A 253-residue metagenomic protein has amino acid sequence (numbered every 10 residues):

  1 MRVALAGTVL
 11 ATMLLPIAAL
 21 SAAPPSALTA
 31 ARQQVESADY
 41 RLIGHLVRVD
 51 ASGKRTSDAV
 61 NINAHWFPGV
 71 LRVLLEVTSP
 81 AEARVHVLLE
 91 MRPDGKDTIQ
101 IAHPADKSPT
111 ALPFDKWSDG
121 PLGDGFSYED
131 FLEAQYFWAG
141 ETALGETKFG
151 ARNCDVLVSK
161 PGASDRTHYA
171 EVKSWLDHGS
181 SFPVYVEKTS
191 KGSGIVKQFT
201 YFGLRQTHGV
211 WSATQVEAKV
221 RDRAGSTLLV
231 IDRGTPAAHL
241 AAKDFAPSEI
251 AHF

Functional and structural regions predicted by a protein language model:
M1-A4: Positively charged n-region of N-terminal signal peptides that target proteins for export
A6-I17: Bacterial N-terminal signal peptides
A22-D39, H45, K54, A81-A83 (+3 more regions): Flexible, processing/modification-adjacent segments and terminal tails in exported/periplasmic/extracellular proteins
A31, N61-H65, M91, T200-Q206: Extended lipid/amphipathic-ligand handling interfaces
V35, W66-P68, H178, D222: A generic beta-sheet turn/junction motif
H45-P80: N-terminal, post-signal-peptide region of Sec/Tat-exported proteins
A59, R84-V87: N-terminal post-signal-peptidase region of extra-cytosolic proteins
T110, D119-P121, F126-L132, G150-S248: Gly/Pro-enriched, hydrophobic low-complexity segments that function as extracytoplasmic propeptides/linkers
